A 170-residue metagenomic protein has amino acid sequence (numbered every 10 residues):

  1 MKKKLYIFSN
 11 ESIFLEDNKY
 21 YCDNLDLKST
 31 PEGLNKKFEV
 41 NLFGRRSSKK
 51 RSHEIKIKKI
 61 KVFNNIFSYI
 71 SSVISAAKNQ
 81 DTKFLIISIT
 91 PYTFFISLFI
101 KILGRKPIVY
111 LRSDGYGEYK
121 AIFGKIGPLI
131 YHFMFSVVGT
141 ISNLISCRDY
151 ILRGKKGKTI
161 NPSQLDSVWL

Functional and structural regions predicted by a protein language model:
M1-K49: N-terminal subdomain of nucleotide-sugar transferases
K3-E11, K101-G117, L144-I145, T159-D166: Active-site proximal beta-strand in glycosyltransferases
C22-L25, Y116-S136: Nucleotide-sugar donor phosphate/pyrophosphate-binding loop at the beta->alpha transition of glycosyltransferases
S29-E32, I74, I102, I126-I145: Membrane-proximal helix-turn-helix segments that form the acceptor-binding/catalytic region of lipid-linked
K36-Y69: Conserved nucleotide-sugar phosphate-binding/catalytic loop shared by glycosyltransferases and other
N41-R45, Y110-L111, C147: Short internal beta-strands
R46, H132-L170: A short, active-site helix/loop in glycosyltransferases that binds the activated sugar's phosphate group
F84-G117, I151-G154: An aromatic- and histidine-rich active-site surface loop
